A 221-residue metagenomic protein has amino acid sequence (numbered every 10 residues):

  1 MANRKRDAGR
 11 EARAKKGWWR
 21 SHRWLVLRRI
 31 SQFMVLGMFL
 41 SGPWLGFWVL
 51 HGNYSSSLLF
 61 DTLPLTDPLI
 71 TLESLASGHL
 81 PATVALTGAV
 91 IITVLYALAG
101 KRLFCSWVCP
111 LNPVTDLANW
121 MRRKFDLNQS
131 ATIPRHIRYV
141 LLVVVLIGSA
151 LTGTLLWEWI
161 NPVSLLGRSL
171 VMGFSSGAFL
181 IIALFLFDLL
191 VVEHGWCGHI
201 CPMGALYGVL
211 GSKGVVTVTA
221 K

Functional and structural regions predicted by a protein language model:
M1-K221: Non-ligating segments of multi-cofactor redox enzymes
